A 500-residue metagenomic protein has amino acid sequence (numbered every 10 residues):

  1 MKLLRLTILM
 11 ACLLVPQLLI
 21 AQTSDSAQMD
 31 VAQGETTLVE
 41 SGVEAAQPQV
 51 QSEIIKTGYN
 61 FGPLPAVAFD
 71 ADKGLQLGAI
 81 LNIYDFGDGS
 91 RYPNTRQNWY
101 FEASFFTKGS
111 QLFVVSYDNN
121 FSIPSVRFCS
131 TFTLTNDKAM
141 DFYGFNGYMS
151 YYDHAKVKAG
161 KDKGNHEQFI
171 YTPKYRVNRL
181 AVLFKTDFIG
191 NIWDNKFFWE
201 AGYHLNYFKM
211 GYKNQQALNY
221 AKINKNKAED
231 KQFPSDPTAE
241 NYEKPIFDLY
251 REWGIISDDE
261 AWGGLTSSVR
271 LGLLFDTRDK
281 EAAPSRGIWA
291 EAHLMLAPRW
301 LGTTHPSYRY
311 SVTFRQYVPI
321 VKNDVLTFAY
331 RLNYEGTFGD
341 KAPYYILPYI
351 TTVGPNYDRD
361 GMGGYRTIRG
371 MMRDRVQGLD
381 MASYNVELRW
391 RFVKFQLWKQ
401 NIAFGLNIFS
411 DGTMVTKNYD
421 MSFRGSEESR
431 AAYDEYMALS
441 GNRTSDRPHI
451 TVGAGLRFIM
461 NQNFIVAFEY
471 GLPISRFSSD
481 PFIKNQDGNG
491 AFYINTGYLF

Functional and structural regions predicted by a protein language model:
M29, G34-G42, T131-T133, M140-N323: Transmembrane beta-strand segments of outer-membrane beta-barrel domains in Gram-negative and organellar OMPs
Q47-Y59, G87-R96, S122-F128, N191-W199 (+8 more regions): Short loop/turn motifs that connect adjacent beta-strands in outer-membrane beta-barrel proteins
Y59-F61, K73-L77, T95-Q97, G109-F113 (+9 more regions): Residues that define the transmembrane beta-barrel architecture of outer-membrane proteins
N60-F69, N94-T107, F113, I288-P298 (+4 more regions): Transmembrane beta-strand segments that form the barrel wall of outer-membrane beta-barrel proteins
V67, A79-L81, W99-F105, S130-K138 (+12 more regions): Transmembrane beta-barrel strands of outer-membrane/channel proteins
S90, A103-V182, N333-M362, S479-I483: Outer-membrane beta-barrel translocator/channel fold
D259, V269-G272, K280-W398, T416-N418 (+2 more regions): C-terminal outer-membrane beta-barrel translocator/porin domains of Gram-negative envelope proteins and their
F458, Q486-F500: Outer-membrane beta-barrel "beta-signal"
